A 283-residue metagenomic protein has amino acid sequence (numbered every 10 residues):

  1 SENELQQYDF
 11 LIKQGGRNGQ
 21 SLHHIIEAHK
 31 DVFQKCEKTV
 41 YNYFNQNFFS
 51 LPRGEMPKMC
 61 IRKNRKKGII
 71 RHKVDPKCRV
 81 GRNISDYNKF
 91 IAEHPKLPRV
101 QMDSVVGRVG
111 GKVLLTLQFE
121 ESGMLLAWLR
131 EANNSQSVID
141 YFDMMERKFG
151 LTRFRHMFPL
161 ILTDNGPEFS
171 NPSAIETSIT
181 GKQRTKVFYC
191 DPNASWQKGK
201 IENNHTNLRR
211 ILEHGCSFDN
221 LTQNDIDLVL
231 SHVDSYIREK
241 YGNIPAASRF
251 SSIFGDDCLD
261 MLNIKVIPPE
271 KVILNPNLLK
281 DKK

Functional and structural regions predicted by a protein language model:
S1-S217, L221-T222, L228-H232, R238-E239 (+1 more regions): Secondary-structure boundary/capping micro-motif
